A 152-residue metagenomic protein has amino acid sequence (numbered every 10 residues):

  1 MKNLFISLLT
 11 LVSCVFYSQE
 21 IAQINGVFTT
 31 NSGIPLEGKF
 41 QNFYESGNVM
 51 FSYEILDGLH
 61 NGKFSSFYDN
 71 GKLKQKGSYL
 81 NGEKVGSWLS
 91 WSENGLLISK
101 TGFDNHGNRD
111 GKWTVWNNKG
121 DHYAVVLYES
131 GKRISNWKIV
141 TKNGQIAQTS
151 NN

Functional and structural regions predicted by a protein language model:
M1-Q23: Bacterial Sec-dependent N-terminal signal peptides
F16-N152: Glycine/tyrosine- and acidic-biased, solvent-exposed loop/turn segments at the edges of beta-strands
